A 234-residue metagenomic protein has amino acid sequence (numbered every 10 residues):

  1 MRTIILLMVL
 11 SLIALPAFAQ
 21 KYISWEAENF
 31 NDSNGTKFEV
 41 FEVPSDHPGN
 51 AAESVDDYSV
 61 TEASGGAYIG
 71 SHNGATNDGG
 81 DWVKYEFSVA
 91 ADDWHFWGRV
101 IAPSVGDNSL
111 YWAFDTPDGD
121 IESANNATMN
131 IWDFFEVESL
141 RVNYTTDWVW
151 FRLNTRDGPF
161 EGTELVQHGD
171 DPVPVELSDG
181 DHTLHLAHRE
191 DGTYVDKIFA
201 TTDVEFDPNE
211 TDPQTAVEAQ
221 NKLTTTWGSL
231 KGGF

Functional and structural regions predicted by a protein language model:
M1-I5: Positively charged n-region of N-terminal signal peptides that target proteins for export
L6-L7, W227: Intrinsic N-terminal pre-sequences and regulatory tails
M8, A187, A219: Generic anion/oxyanion-binding catalytic loop in active/binding sites
A14-P16: N-terminal signal peptide c-region/cleavage motif recognized by signal peptidases
F18-T215: Extracytoplasmic
E210-G233: Residue-level detector of functionally pivotal "anchor" positions at catalytic/ligand-binding pockets or at interdomain
